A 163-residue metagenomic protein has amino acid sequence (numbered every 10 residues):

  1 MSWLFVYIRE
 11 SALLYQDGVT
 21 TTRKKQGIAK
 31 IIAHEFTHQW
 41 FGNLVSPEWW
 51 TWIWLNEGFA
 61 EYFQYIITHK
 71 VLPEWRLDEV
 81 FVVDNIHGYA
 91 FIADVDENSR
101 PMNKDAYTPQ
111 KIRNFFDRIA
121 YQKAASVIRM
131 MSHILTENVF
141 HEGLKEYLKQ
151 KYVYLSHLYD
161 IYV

Functional and structural regions predicted by a protein language model:
M1-V163: Hydrophobic alpha-helical and helix-loop surface patches within well-folded domains that function as non-catalytic
